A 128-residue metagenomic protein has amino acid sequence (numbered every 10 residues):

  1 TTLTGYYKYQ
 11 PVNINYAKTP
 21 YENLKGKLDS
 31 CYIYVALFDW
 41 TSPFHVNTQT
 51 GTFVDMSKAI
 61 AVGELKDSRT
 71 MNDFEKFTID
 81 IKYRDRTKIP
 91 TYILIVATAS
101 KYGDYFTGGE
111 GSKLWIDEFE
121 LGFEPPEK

Functional and structural regions predicted by a protein language model:
T1-T41: Extracellular-facing segments of soluble proteins and assemblies that are Gly/Ser/Thr-biased and enriched in aromatics
T2-K8, Y34-A36, T78-K82, L94-V96 (+2 more regions): Residues within well-ordered beta-strands of beta-sheet-rich folds
Q10-V12, W40-S42, R84, S100-Y102 (+1 more regions): Short coil/turn motifs at secondary-structure junctions
A17-T19, I60-V62, F77, Y102-G103: Short amphipathic alpha-helical surface micro-motifs
T19-N23, Q49-G51, I95: Generic preference for flexible, low-structure residues
L24-K27, F38-P43, T91-I95, Y102-G103: Short, well-structured beta-strand
W40-P90, G109: Extracellular carbohydrate recognition and processing domains and analogous Trp-centered ligand-binding platforms
M71-D73, K88-I89, S100-E127: Extracellular carbohydrate recognition
